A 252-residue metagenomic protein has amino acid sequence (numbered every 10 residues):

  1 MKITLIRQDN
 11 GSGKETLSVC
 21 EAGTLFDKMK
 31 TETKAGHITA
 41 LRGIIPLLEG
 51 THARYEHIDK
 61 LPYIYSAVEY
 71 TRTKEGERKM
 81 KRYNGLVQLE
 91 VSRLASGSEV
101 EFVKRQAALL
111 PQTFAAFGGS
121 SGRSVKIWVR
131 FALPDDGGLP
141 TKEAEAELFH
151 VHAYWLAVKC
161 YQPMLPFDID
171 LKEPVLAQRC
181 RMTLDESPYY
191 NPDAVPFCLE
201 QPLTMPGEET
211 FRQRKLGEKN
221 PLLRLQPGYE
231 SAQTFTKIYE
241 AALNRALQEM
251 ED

Functional and structural regions predicted by a protein language model:
M1-G85, N220-L222, Q226, E230 (+1 more regions): DNA replication initiation on ssDNA origins
I3-N10, E75-G97, A132-E251: DNA replication initiation modules
I45-Y55, A107-P111, A157-L165, A246 (+1 more regions): Hydrophobic, Leu/Ile/Phe/Ala-enriched alpha-helical segments that form helix-helix packing faces
S96-P111: Short amphipathic alpha-helix segments
R105, A115-A116, P134: An amphipathic, hydrophobic-aromatic interaction surface with interspersed Lys/Arg that forms lipid/phosphate-bearing
F114-A115, S124-K126, R179: Beta-sheet entry/capping signal
A115-S121, D170-V175: Short beta-strand
G119-P134: Short, conserved phosphate-binding/catalytic loop or strand-edge motifs used in phosphoryl-/nucleotidyl-transfer
